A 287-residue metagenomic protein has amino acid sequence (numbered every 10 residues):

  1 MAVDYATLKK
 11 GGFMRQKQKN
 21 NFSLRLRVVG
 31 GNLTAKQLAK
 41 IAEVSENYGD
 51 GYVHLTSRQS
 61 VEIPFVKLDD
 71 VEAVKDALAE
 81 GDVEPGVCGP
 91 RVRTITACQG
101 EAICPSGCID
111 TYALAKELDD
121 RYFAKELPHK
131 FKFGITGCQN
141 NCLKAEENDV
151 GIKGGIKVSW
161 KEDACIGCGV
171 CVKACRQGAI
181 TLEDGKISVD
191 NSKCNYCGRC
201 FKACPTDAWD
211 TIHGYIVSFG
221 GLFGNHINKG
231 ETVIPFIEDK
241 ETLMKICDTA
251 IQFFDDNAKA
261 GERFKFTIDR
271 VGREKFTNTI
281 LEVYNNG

Functional and structural regions predicted by a protein language model:
A6-N32, T96-G100, E231-T232: Short glycine-/aliphatic-rich beta-strand segments at the starts of folded cytosolic domains
L24-V170, A174, S192-K193: Small-residue-enriched alpha-helical segments and adjacent helix-cap loops that form tight helix-helix packing
D50-S57, C88-G89, P128-F131, L182-E183 (+2 more regions): Flexible, glycine/charged-enriched surface loops at secondary-structure junctions
G151-G155, S218-F219, F223: A domain-level signal for the structural core that forms small-molecule/cofactor-binding pockets and catalytic centers
V170-S188, R199-Y215: Iron-sulfur cluster-binding cysteine motifs and their immediate structural context in ferredoxin-like electron-transfer
C194, G198: Cysteine-rich micro-motifs
G214, G221-A258: A hydrophobic, small-residue-rich beta->alpha segment in the mid-to-C-terminal subdomain of diverse proteins
T277-L281, G287: Long C-terminal interaction/binding lobes of large macromolecular proteins
